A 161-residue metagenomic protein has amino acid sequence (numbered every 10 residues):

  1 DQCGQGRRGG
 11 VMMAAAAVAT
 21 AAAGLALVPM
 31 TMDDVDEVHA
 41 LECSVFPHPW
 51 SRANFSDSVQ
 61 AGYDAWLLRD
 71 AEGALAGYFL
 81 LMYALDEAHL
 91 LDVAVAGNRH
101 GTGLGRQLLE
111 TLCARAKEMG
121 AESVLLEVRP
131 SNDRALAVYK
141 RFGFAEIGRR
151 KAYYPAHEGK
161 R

Functional and structural regions predicted by a protein language model:
R7-R8: Basic polycationic patches enriched in arginine
A14-A15, A19-A21, A26-T102, R106-M119: Acetyl-CoA-dependent GNAT
L109, S131-A135, A152-H157: Short glycine/proline-centered loop/turn elements that form peptide/ligand docking sites
G120-E122, E127-P130: N-terminal beta-strand motif that seeds the catalytic metal site of vicinal oxygen chelate
L125-E127, K140, A145-R161: Conserved catalytic-core motifs of GNAT/GCN5-like acyltransferases
